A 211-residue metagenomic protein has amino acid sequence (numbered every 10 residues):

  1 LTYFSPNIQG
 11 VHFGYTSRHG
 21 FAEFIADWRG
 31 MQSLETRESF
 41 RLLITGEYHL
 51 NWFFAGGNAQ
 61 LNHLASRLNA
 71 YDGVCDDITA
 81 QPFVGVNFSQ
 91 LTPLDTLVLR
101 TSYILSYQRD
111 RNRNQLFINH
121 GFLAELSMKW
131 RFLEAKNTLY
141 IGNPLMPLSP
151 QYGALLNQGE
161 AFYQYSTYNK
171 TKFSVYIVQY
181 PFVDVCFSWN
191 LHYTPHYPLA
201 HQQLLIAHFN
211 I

Functional and structural regions predicted by a protein language model:
L1-F4: A broadly used, surface-exposed interaction patch
P6-G10: Asp-box/WD-like beta-propeller blade repeats and closely related beta-sheet repeat scaffolds
H19-I25, R29, S33-E35, R41-I211: Exposed, low-structure sequence patches enriched in small/polar residues
